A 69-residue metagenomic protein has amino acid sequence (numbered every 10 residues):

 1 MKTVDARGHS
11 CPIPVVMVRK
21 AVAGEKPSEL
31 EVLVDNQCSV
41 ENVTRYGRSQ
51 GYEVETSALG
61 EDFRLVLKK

Functional and structural regions predicted by a protein language model:
M1, E29, D62-R64: Intrinsic-disorder/low-complexity, polar/charged segments enriched in Ser/Thr/Lys/Arg/Asp/Glu/Gln
M1-K26: An N-terminal amphipathic alpha-helical segment
S10, D35-C38: Short beta->alpha linker loops
A23-D35: Short glycine-rich, basic-tinged beta-strand/loop micro-motifs
E25, Q37-K69: C-terminal structural segments of small proteins and small subunits
